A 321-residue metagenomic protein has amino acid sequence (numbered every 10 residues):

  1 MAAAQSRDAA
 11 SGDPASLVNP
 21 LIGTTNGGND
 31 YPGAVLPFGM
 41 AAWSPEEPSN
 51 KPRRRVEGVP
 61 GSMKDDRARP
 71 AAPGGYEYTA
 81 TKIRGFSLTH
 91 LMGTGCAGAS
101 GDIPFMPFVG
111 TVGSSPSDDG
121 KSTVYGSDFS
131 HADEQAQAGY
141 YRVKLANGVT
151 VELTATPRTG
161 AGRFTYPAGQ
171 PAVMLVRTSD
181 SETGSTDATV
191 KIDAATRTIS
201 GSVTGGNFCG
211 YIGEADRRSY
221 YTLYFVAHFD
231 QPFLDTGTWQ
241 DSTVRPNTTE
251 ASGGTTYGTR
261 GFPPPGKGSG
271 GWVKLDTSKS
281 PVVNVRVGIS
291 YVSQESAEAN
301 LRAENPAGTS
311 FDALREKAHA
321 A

Functional and structural regions predicted by a protein language model:
M1-Q5: Sec-dependent, cleavable N-terminal signal peptides
S6-A321: Accessory carbohydrate-recognition regions in carbohydrate-active enzymes
